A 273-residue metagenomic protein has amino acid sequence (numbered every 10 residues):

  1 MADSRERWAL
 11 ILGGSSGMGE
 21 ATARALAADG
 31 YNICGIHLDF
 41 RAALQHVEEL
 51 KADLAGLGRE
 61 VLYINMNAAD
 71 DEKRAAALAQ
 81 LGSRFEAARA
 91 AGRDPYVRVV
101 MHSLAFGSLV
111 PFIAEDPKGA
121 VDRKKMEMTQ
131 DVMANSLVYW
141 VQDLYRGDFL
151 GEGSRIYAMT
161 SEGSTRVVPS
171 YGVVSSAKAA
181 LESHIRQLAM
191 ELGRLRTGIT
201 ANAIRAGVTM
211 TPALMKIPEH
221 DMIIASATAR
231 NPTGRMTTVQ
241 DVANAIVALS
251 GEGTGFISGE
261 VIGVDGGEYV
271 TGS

Functional and structural regions predicted by a protein language model:
S15-S16: Conserved glycine-rich cofactor-binding loop
G30-E48: Conserved glycine-rich Rossmann-like NAD(P)H-binding loop of the short-chain dehydrogenase/reductase
L62, N67-T129, R146, L150-E152 (+2 more regions): Conserved mid-core segment of classical short-chain dehydrogenase/reductases
A105-T197, G207-T209: Catalytic loop of short-chain dehydrogenase/reductase
G198-T200, I257-G259: Short, small/polar-rich loop/turn modules that mediate ligand/substrate recognition or access, typified
R205-K216: Short, flexible catalytic-loop segment of classical short-chain dehydrogenase/reductase
N231-V242, G253: A conserved structural motif in NAD(P)-dependent oxidoreductases
I246-V247, S258-S273: Short C-terminal tail/terminal secondary-structure segment of NAD(P)H-dependent dehydrogenase/reductase domains
